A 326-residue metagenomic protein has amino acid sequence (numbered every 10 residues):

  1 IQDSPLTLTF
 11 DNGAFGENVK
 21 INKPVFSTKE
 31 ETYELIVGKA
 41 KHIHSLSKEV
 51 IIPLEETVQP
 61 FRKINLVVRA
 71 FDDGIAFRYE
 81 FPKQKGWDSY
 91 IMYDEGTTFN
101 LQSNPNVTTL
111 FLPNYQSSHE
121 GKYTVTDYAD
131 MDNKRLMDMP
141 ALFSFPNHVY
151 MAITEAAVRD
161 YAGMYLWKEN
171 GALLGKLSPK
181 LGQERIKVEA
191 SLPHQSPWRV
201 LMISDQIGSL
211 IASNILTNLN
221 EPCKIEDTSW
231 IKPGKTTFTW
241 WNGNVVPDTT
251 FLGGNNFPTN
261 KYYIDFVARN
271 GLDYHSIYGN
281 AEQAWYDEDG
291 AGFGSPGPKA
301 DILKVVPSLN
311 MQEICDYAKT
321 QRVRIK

Functional and structural regions predicted by a protein language model:
I1-I225: N-terminal accessory beta-strand-rich subdomains and adjacent acidic, glycine-rich linkers that precede catalytic cores
V37, G171, G234, N244-V245 (+1 more regions): Short, isolated positions within intrinsically disordered regulatory regions of eukaryotic proteins
T108-L110, W240-W241, A281: Tryptophan-centered motif/residue detector
V188-Y274, Y278: An acidic-aromatic substrate-binding cleft motif
T236-F238, V246-K326: Substrate-binding cleft of carbohydrate-active enzyme catalytic domains
